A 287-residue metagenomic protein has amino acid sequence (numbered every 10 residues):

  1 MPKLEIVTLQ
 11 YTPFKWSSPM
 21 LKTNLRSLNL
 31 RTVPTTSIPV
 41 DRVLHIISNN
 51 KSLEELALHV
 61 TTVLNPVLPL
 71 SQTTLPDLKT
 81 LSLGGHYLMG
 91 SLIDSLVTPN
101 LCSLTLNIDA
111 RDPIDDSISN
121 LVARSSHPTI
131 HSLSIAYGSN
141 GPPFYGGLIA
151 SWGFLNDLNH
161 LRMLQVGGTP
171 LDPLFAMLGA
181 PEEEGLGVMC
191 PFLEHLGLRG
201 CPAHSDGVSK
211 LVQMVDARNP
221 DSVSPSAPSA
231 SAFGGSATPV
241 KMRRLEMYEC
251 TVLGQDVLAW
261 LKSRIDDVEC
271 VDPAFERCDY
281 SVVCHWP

Functional and structural regions predicted by a protein language model:
M1-P287: Leucine-rich repeat
